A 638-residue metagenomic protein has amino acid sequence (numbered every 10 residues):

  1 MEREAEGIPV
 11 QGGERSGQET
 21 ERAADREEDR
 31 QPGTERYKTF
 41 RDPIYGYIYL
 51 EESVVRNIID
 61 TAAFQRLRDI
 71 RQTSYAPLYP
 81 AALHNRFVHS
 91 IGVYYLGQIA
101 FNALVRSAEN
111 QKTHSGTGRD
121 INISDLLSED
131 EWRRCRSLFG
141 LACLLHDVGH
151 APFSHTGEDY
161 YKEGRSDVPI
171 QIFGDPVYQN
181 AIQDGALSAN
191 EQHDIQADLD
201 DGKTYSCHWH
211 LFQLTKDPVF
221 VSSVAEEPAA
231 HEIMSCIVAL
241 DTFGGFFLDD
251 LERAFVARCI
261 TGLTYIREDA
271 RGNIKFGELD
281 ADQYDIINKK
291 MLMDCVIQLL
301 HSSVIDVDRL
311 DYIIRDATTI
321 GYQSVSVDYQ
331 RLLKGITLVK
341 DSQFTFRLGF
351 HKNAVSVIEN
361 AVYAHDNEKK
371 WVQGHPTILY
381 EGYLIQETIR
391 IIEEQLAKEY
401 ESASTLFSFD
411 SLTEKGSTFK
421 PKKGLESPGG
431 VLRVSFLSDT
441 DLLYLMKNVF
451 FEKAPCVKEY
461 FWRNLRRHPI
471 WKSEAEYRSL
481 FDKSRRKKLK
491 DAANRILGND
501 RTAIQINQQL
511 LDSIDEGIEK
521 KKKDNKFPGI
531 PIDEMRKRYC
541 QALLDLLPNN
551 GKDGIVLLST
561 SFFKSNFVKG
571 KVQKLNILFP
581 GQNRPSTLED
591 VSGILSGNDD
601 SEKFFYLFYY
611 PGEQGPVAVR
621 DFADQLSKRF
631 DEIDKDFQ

Functional and structural regions predicted by a protein language model:
M1-L141, V148-Q638: Histidine-centered, transition-metal-coordinating active-site segments
